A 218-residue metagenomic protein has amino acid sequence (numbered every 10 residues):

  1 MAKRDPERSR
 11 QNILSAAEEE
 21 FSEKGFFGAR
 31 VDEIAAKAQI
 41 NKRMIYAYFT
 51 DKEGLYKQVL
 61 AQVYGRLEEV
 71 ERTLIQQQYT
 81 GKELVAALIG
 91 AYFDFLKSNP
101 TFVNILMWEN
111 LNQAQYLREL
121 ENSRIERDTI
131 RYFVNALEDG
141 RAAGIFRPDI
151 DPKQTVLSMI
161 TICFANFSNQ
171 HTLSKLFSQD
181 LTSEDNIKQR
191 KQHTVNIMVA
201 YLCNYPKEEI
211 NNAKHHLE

Functional and structural regions predicted by a protein language model:
S9-A17, I34, V59-V63, L67 (+1 more regions): Generic hydrophobic, amphipathic alpha-helix propensity
N12, A87, A91, I105 (+2 more regions): Amphipathic alpha-helical interaction segments
N12, E20-G54, Q58-V59: Helix-turn-helix
E23-F27, N99, A143: Short coil/turn segments at alpha/beta junctions that flank glycine-rich nucleotide-binding fingerprints
V59-A87, L117-R118, R124-T129, E138: Amphipathic alpha-helical linker/stalk segments
A91-D94, S98, R127, R131-A143 (+1 more regions): C-terminal peripheral helix-coil segments that are non-catalytic and often amphipathic
S98-L117, Q170-F177: Amphipathic alpha-helical segments used for helix-helix packing
